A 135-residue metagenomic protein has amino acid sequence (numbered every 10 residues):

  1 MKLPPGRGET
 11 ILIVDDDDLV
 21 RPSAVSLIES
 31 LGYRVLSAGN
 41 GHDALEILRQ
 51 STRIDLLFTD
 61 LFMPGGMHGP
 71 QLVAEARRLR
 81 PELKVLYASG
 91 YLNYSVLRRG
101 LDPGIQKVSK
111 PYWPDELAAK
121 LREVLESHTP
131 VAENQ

Functional and structural regions predicted by a protein language model:
M1-E9: Disordered, acidic interdomain junction associated with two-component signaling
D15: Conserved acidic carboxylate
P22-S30: Charged docking surfaces used in two-component/phosphorelay signaling
G32-G41, I47: Short hydrophobic/Thr-rich beta-strand motif most characteristic of the beta2 strand and flanking loop of CheY-like
N40-D43, G65-L72: Acidic catalytic/metal-coordinating carboxylates
D60-L61: Active-site residues of response regulator receiver
S109-L125: C-terminal output helix
